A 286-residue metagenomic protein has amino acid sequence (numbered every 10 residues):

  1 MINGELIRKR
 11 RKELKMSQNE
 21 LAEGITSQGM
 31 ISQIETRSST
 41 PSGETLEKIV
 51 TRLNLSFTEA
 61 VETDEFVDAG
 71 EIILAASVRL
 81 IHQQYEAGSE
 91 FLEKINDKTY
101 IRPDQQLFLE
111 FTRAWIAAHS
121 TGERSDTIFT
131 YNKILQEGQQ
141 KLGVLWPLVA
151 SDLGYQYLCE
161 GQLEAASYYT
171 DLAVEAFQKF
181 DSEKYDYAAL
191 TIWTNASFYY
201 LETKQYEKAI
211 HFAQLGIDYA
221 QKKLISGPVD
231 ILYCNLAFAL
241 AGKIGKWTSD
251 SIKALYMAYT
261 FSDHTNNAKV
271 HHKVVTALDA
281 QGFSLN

Functional and structural regions predicted by a protein language model:
M1-E13: A short, Lys/Arg-rich alpha-helix, primarily the initiator
L14-Q33: Short alpha-helical DNA-recognition segment
E44-E59: DNA major-groove recognition helix of helix-turn-helix/homeodomain DNA-binding modules
F66, R102-Q106, V144-L145, K184-Y187 (+2 more regions): Residue signature of alpha-solenoid helical repeat architecture, marking inter-repeat boundaries and helix-start
E71-I81, F108-T121, P147-G161, L190-E202 (+2 more regions): Tandem amphipathic alpha-helical repeat scaffolds
R79-E93, A118-K133, Q162-E175, Q205-Q214 (+1 more regions): Helix-turn-helix repeat elements of alpha-solenoid scaffolds
L92-K98, Y131-Q139, D171-S182, Q214-I225 (+1 more regions): Amphipathic alpha-helical segments of tetratricopeptide repeats
F238, S249-N286: C-terminal non-catalytic interaction modules
